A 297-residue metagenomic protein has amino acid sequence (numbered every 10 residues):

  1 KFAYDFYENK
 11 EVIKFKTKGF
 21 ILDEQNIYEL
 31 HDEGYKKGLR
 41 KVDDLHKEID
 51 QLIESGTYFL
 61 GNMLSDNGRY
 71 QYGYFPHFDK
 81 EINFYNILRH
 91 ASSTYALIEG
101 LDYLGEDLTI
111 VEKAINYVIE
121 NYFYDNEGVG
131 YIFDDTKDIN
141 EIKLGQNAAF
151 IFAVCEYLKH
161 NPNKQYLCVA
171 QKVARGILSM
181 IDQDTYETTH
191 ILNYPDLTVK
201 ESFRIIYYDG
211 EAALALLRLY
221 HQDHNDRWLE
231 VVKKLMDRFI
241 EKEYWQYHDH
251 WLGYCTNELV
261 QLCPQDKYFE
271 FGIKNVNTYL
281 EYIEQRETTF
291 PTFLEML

Functional and structural regions predicted by a protein language model:
K1-Q51: Extended, non-transmembrane interaction/recognition domains
L30-Y72, P76, D102: Eukaryote-specific, low-hydrophobicity, charge-rich regions
H31-H46, A91-E106, A149-N163, E211-H224 (+3 more regions): Well-ordered alpha-helical scaffold segments within catalytic/enzyme domains
D43, K80-I87, G105-L108, N140-N147 (+8 more regions): Alpha-solenoid helical-repeat scaffolds
L52-R69, L108-V129, C168-T188, H221-W245 (+1 more regions): Long, well-ordered core segments of solenoidal/helical folds
D66, P76-E120, Y124, G128 (+3 more regions): Glycine- and small hydrophobic-enriched segments that form the cores of compact globular domains
Y70-N86, G128-I151, E187-E211, W251-D266 (+1 more regions): Carbohydrate-binding/catalytic loop surfaces
A149, C155, V169, S202-F203 (+3 more regions): Membrane-interface segments of envelope glycosyltransferases acting on lipid-linked substrates or membrane lipids
